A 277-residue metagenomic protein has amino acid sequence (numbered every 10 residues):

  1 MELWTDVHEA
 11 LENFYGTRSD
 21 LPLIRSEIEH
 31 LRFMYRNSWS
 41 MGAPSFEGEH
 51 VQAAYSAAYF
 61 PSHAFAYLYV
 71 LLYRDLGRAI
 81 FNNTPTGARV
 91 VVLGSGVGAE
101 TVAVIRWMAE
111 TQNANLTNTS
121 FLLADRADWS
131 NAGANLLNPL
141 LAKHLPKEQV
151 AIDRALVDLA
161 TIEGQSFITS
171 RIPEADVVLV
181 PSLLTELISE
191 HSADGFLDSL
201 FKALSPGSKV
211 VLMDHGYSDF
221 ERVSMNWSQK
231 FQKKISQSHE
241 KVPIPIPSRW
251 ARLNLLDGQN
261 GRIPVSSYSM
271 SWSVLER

Functional and structural regions predicted by a protein language model:
M1-M41: N-terminal auxiliary segments of SAM/dcSAM-dependent transferases
S40-N82: Class I SAM-dependent methyltransferase Rossmann-like catalytic core, especially the SAM/SAH-binding loop
V97-A114: Conserved SAM-binding loop of SAM-dependent methyltransferases across substrates and taxa, primarily the Class I
W129-R171: S-adenosyl-L-methionine
A175-H191: A short SAM/SAH-binding and catalytic strip from SAM-dependent methyltransferases
S192-P206: A short glycine-rich, Lys/Arg-flanked "PGG" loop and its adjoining helix->strand segment in the class I
G207-H215: Conserved beta-strand signature within the Rossmann-like core of class I S-adenosyl-L-methionine
R222-R277: Class I S-adenosyl-L-methionine
